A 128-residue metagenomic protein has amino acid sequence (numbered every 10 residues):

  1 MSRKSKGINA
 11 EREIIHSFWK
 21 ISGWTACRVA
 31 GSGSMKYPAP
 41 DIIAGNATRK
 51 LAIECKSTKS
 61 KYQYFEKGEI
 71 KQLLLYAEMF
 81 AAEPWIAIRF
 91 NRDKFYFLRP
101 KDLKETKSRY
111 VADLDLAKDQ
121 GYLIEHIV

Functional and structural regions predicted by a protein language model:
M1-G31: Acidic-basic catalytic patches of nuclease active cores, encompassing PD-(D/E)XK and other metal-cofactor nuclease
S5, E83-V128: Domain-level recognition of nuclease-like catalytic cores that cleave nucleotide substrates
I14, P38, E69-Q72: Amphipathic alpha-helical interface surfaces
F18, I42-K59: Conserved catalytic cores of phosphodiester-cleaving nucleases, focusing on short active-site segments
I21, G45, M79-F80: Alpha-helix C-cap/termination motif
T25-A47: Active-site metal-binding core of divalent-cation-utilizing nuclease and nuclease-like domains
T58-R89: Short, charged, amphipathic alpha-helix that recurs within catalytic cores of restriction-modification and other
